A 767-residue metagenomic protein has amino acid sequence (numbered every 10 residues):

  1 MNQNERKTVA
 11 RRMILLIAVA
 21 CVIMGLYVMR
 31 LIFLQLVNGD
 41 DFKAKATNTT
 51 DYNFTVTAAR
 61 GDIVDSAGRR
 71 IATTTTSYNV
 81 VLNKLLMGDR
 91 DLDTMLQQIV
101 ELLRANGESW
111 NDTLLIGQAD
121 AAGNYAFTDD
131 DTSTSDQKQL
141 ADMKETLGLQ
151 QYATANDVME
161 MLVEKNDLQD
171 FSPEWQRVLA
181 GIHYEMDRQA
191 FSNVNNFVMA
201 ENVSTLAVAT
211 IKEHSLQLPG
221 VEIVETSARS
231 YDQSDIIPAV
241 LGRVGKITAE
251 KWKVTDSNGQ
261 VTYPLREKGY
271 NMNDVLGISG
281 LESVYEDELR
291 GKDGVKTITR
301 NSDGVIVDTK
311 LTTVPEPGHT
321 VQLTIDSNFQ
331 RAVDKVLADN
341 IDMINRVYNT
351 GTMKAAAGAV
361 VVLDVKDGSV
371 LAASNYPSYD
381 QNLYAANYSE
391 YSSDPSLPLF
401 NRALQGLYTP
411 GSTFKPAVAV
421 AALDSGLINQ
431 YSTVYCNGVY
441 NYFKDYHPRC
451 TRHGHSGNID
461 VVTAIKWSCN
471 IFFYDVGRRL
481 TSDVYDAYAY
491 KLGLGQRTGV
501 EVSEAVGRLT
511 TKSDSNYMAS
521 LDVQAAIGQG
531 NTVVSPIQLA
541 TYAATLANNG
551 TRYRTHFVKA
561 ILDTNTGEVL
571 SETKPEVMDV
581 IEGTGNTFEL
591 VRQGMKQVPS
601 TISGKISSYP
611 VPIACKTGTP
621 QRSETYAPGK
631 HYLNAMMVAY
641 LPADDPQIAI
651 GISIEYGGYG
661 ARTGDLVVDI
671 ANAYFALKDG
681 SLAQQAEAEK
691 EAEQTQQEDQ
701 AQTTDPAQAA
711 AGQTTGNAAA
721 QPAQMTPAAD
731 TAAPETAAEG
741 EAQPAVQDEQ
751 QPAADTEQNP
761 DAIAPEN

Functional and structural regions predicted by a protein language model:
M1-V314, T350-A359, D699, Q708 (+3 more regions): Membrane-proximal periplasmic segments of bacterial cell-envelope enzymes, especially penicillin-binding proteins
R70-A72, Y78, T299-E316, I325 (+10 more regions): Beta-lactam-recognizing serine transpeptidase/beta-lactamase-like catalytic domain environment
R90-E101, A209, E213, P238-G242 (+17 more regions): Solvent-exposed, polar/charged alpha-helical surfaces in well-ordered, non-transmembrane soluble domains, broadly
E286, R290-D293, D303-G304, D334-D342 (+3 more regions): Amphipathic, well-packed alpha-helical segments that form the structural scaffold of globular domains
V336-Y348, G426, P599: Structural motif corresponding to the C-terminal cap of alpha-helices
I654-G657: Ligand-site clamp/hinge motif
L677-A718: Intrinsically disordered, low-complexity mixed-charge segments
G716-N767: Long, low-complexity, intrinsically disordered segments
